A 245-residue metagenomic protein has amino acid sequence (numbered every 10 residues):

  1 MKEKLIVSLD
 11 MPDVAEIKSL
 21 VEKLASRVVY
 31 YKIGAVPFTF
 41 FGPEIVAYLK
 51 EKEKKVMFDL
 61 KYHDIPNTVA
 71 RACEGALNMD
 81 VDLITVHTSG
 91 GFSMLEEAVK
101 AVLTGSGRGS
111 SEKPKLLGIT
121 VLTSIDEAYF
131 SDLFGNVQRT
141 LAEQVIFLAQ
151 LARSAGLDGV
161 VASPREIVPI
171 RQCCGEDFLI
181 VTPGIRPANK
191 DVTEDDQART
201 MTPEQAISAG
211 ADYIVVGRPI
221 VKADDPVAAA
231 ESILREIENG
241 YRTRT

Functional and structural regions predicted by a protein language model:
K2, T68-A72, L77-D158, E166 (+3 more regions): Conserved anion-binding
E3-L9, Y31-I33, V56-L60, I84-V86 (+4 more regions): Hydrophobic faces of well-ordered beta-strands that scaffold small-molecule active sites in alpha/beta enzyme cores
P12-K23, P66-G75, R139-L151, Q197-Q205: Short, acidic/polar
V21-S26, E44-E53, E74-N78, V99-S111 (+2 more regions): Acidic (Asp/Glu)-rich catalytic clusters
Y30-L83, H87: Metabolite-binding pocket within alpha/beta catalytic cores that recognizes anionic/polar moieties
M79-F92, R199-A229: Glycine-rich phosphate-binding active-site loops on the catalytic face of alpha/beta enzymes
L95-G105, I207, I220-R244: C-terminal helical cap(s) of enzyme catalytic domains, especially alpha/beta-barrels
E166-I167, I220: Alpha-helix capping/helix-boundary segments
